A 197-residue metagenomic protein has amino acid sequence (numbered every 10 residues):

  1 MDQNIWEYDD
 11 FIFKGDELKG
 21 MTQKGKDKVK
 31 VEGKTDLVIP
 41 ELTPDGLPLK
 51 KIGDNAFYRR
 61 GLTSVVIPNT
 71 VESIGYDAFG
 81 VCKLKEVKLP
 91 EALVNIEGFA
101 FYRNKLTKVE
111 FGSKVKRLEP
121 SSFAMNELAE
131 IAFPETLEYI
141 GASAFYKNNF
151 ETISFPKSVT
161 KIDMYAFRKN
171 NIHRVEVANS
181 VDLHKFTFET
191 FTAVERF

Functional and structural regions predicted by a protein language model:
Q3-K19, D27-K51, R60-S73, C82-N95 (+5 more regions): Structural signature of tandem-repeat unit edges
D54-N55, G75-A78, E97-A100, E119-S122 (+3 more regions): Consensus positions within tandem repeat domains that build extended binding/scaffold surfaces
